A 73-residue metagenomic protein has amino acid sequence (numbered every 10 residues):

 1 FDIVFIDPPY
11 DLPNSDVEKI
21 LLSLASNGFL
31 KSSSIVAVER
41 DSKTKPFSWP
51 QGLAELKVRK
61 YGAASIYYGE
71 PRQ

Functional and structural regions predicted by a protein language model:
F1-Q73: Class I S-adenosyl-L-methionine-dependent methyltransferase catalytic core
